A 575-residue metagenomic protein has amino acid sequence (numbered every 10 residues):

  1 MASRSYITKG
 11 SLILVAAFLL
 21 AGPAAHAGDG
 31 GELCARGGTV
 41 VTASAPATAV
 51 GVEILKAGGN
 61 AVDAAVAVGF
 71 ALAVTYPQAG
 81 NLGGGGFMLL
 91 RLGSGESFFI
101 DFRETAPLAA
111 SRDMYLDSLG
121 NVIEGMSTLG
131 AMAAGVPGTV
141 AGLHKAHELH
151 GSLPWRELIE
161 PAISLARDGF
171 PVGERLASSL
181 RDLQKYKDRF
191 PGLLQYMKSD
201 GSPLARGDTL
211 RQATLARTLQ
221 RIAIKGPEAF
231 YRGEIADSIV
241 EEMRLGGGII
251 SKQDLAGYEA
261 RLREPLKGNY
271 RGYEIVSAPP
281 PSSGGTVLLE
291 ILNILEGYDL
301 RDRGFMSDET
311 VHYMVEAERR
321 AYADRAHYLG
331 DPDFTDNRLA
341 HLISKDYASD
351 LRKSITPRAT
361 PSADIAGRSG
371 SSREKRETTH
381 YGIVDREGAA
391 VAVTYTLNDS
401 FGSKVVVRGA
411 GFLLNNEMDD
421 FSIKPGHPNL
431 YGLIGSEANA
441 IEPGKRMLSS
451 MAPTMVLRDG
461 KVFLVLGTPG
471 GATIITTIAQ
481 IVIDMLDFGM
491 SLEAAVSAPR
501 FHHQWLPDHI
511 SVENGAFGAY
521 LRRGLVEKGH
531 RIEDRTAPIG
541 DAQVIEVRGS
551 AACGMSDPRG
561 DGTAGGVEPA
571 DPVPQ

Functional and structural regions predicted by a protein language model:
M1-I13: Bacterial N-terminal signal peptides that target proteins for export
G10-G22: Bacterial N-terminal signal peptides
A27-A49, E53, A61-K225, F230-R232 (+5 more regions): Noncatalytic scaffold domains of N-terminal-nucleophile
V74-F99, I249-S251, A390-R458, F488 (+1 more regions): Active-site rim segments in enzyme catalytic domains, especially the processed small/beta chain of N-terminal
V276-G285, G382, T394-V405, T468-I475: Glycine-rich phosphate/pyrophosphate-binding beta-alpha loops
G297-L397, G409-A410, E417-M418, P425-G426 (+2 more regions): Internal maturation/activation junctions in enzymes
K445, D487-A537: Extended C-terminal subregions enriched in glycine
